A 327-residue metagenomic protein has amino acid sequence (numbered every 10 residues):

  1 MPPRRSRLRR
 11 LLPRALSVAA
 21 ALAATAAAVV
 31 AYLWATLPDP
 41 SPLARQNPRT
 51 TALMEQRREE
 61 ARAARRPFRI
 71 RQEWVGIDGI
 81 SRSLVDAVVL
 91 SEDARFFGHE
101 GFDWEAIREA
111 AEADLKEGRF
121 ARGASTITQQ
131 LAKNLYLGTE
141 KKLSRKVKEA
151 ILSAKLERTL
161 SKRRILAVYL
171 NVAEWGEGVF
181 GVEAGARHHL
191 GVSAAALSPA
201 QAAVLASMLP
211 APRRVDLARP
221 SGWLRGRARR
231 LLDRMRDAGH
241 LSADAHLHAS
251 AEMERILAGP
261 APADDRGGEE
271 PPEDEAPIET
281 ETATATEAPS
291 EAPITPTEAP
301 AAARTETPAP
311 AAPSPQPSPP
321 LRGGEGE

Functional and structural regions predicted by a protein language model:
P2-P300, T307-P308: Juxtamembrane regions of bacterial inner-membrane/periplasmic proteins, predominantly the peptidoglycan biogenesis
A299, A312-P317: Intrinsic disorder/low-complexity segments
P315, P319-E327: A cross-taxon signal for low-complexity, glycine/charged-rich
